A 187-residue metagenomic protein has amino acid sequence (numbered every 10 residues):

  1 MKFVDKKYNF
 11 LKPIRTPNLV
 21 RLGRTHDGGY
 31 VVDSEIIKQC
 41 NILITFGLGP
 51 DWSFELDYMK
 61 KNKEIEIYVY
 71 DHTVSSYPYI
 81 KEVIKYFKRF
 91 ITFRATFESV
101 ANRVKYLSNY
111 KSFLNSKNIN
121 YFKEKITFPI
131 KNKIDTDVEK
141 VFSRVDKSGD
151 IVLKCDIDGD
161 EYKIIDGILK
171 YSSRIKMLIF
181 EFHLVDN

Functional and structural regions predicted by a protein language model:
M1-R24: Rossmann-like AdoMet
V4, P13, A101, N120 (+2 more regions): Low-complexity, intrinsically disordered regions enriched in charged/polar residues
D5-K12, Y30-E35, F142-S148: Generic detector of short, locally flexible boundary/turn motifs and exposed helical patches
P17-N132, S148, L184-D186: SAM cofactor-binding core of SAM-dependent methyltransferases, primarily the Rossmann-like beta-alpha-beta module
C40, F46-G49, I126-N187: Active-site segment flanking the S-adenosylmethionine/decSAM binding pocket in AdoMet-dependent transferases
